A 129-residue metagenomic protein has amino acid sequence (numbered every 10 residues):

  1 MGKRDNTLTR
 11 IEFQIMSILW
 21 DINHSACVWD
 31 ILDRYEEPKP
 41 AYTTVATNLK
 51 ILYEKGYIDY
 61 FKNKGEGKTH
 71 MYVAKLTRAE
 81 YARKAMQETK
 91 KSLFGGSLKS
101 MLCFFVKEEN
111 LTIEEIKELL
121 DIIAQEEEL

Functional and structural regions predicted by a protein language model:
M1-S17, T77-E80, Q125, L129: Short alpha-helical segments that sit at the start of domains
T7-I11, N63-K84: Short, cationic-aromatic polyanion-contact patches
W20-H24, P38: Short helix-capping/hinge SLiMs at alpha-helix to coil transitions
S25-R34: Short acidic, hydrophobic short linear motifs in intrinsically disordered regions
D33-Y42: Short helix-coil junctions and helix-kink-helix linkers
G56: Glycine-centered, phosphate/nucleic-acid-interacting loop/turn motifs that mediate DNA/RNA or nucleotide
D59-Y60, I113: Short beta-strand "wing" residues that participate in macromolecule-binding interfaces
Y81-E127: Amphipathic alpha-helical dimerization/coiled-coil segments that flank or bridge DNA-binding/regulatory modules
